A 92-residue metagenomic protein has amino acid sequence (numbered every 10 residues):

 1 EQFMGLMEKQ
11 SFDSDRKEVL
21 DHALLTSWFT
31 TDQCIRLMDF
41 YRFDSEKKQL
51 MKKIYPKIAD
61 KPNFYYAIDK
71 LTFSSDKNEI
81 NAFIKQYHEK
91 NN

Functional and structural regions predicted by a protein language model:
E1-N92: General marker for long, soluble alpha-helical cores
